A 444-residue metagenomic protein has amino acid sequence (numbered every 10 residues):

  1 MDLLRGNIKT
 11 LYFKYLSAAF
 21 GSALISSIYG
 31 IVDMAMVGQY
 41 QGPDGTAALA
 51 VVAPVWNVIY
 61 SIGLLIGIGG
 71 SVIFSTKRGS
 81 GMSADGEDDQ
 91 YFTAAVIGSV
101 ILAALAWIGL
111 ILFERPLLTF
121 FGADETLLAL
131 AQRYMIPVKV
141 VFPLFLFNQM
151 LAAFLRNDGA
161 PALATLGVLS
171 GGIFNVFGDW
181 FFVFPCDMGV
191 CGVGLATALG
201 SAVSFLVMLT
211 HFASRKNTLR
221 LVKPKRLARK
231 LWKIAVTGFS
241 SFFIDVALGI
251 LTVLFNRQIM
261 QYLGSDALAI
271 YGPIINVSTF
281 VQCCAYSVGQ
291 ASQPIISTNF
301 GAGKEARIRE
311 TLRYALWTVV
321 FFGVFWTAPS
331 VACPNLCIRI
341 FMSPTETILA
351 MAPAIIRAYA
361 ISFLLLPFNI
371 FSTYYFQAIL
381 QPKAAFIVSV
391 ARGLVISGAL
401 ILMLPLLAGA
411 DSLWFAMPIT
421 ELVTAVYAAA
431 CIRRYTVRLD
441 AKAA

Functional and structural regions predicted by a protein language model:
M1-A19, F74-P143, P185-F239, I296-S362 (+1 more regions): Short alpha-helical transmembrane segments in multi-pass integral membrane proteins
L3-Y40, P54-G69, I73, V100-W107 (+4 more regions): N-terminal transmembrane alpha-helices
K14-D33, P137, G171, G200-S204 (+3 more regions): Transmembrane helical elements of multi-pass membrane transporters/channels
L24-I28, L64, I68, A103 (+13 more regions): Hydrophobic positions within alpha-helical transmembrane segments of bacterial inner-membrane proteins
I28-A47, L118-E125, F181-M188, G249-F280 (+3 more regions): Helix-terminus/linker motif at the lipid-water interface of multi-pass membrane proteins
I31-A35, I108, P116, M150-F154 (+8 more regions): Alpha-helical transmembrane segments of multipass membrane proteins
T46-I108, F145-A164, I270-A328, A332-P334 (+1 more regions): Small-residue-rich hydrophobic transmembrane alpha-helices
P137-R156, A164-N175, V193-M208, G289 (+4 more regions): Short runs within selected transmembrane alpha-helices of multi-pass transporters and secretion channels
